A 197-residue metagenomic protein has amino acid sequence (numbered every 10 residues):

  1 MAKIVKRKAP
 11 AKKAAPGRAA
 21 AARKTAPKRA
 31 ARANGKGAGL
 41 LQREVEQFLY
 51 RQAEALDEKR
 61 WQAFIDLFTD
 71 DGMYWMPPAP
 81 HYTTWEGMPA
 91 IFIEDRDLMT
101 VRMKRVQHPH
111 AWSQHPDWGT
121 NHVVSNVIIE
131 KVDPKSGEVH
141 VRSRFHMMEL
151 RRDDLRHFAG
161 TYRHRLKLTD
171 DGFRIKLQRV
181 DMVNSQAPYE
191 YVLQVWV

Functional and structural regions predicted by a protein language model:
V5, A9-P16, A20-A31: Low-complexity, polybasic segments enriched for Lys interleaved with small residues
P27-D70: Short, low-complexity N-terminal intrinsically disordered segments enriched in polar/charged residues
G37-L40, G87, D154: Conserved aromatic-histidine-acidic binding/catalytic patches
R43-Q47, A90, D97, H157: A generic "alpha-helical surface" signal
Q52-E54, H110-D117, R151-D153: Short helix-to-loop capping/linker segments positioned immediately adjacent to catalytic or ligand/cofactor-binding
D70-R142: A solvent-exposed, acidic/Ser-Thr-rich amphipathic alpha-helical stretch
N121, I128-V197: A beta-strand edge to alpha-helix "cap/lid" segment located at domain peripheries
